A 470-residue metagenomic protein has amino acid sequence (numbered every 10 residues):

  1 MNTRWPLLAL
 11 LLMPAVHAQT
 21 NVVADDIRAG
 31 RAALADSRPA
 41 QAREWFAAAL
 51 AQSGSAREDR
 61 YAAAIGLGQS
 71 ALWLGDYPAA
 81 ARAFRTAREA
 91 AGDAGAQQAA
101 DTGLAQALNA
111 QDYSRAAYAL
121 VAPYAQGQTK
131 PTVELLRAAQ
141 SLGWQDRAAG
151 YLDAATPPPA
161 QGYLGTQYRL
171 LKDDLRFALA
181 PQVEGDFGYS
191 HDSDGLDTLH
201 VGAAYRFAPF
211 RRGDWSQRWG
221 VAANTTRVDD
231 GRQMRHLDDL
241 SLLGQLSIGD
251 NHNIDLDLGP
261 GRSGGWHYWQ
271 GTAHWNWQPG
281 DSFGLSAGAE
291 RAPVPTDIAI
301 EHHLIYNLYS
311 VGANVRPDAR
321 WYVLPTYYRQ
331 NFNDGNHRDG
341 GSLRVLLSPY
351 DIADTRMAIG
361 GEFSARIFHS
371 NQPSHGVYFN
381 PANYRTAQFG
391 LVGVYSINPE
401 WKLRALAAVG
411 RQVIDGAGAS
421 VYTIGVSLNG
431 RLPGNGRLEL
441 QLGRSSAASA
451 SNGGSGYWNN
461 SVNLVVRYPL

Functional and structural regions predicted by a protein language model:
N2-H17: Gram-negative bacterial Sec-dependent N-terminal signal peptides
Q19-V22, A29-E44, A48-A51, E58-L470: Gram-negative and organellar
